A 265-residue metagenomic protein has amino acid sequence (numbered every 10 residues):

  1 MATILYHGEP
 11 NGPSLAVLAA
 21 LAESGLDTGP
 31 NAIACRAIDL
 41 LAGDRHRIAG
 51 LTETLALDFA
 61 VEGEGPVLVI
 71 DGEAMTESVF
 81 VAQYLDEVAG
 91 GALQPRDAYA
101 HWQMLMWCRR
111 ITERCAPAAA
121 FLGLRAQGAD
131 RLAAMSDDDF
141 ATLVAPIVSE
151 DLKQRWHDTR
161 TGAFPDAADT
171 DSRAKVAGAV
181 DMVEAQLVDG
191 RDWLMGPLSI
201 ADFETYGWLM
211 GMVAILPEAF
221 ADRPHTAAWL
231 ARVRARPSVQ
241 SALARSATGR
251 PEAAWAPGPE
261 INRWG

Functional and structural regions predicted by a protein language model:
M1-P146, E260: GST-like domain detector, emphasizing the conserved glutathione-binding G-site in the N-terminal thioredoxin-like
Y6-E9, A16, A20, D44-R47 (+4 more regions): C-terminal or late-domain output modules
L68, M104, V183, D202 (+1 more regions): Residue-level signal for nonpolar/aromatic packing positions in well-ordered secondary structure
A82, W102-L105, E204, A227 (+1 more regions): Generic structural signal for individual residues within well-ordered alpha-helical segments across diverse proteins
A92-Q103, I147-T161, L243-P259: A short, terminal or domain-edge coil/loop segment
Q103-W107, R131-M135, A177, V183-L187 (+1 more regions): Short flexible/disordered coil segments
C115-A231: GST-like fold's C-terminal all-alpha helical module
